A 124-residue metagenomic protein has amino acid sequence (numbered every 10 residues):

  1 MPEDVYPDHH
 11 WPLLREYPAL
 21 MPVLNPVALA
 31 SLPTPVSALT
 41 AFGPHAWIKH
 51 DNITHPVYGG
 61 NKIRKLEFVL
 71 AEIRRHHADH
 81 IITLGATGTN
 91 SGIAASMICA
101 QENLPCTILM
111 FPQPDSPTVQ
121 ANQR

Functional and structural regions predicted by a protein language model:
M1-R124: PLP-dependent amino-acid enzyme catalytic core
